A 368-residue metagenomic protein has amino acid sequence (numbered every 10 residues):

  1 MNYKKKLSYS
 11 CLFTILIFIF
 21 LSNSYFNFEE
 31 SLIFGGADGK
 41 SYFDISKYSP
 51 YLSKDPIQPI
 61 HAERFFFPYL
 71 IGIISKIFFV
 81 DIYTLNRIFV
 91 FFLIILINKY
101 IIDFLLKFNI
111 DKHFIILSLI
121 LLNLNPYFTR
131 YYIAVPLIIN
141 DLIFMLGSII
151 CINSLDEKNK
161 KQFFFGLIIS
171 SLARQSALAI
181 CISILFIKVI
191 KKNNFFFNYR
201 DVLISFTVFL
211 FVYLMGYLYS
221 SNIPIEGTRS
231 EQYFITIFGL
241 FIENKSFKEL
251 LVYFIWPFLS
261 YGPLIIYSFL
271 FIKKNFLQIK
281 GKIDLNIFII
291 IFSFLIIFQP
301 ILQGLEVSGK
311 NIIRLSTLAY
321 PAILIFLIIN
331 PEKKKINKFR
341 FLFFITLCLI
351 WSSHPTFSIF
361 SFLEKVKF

Functional and structural regions predicted by a protein language model:
Y3, I180-T207, L277-I279: Perimembrane helix-loop-helix junctions
K6-G35, T207-S220, I296-F298, I345-H354: Transmembrane signal-anchor helices characteristic of membrane glycosylation enzymes that use polyprenol
L21-S22, F197-N275, I289-I297: Membrane-lumen/periplasm interface segments of specific transmembrane helices in polyprenyl phosphate-linked
G39-K47, I57-V80: Short hydrophobic/aromatic helix or loop-helix immediately within or flanking a transmembrane segment in polytopic
F65, Y83, R87, I94 (+3 more regions): Aromatic- and kink-enriched transmembrane "portal" helix at the membrane-lumen/periplasm boundary that abuts
I88-N109: Transmembrane-helix motifs of polytopic, lipid-linked glycan transferases
N140-Q162, G166, A322-F326: Specific aromatic-rich, kink-prone transmembrane helix
S148-I149, K161-Q175, I180-F186, T207-F211: Membrane-interface alpha helices of multi-pass inner-membrane proteins
